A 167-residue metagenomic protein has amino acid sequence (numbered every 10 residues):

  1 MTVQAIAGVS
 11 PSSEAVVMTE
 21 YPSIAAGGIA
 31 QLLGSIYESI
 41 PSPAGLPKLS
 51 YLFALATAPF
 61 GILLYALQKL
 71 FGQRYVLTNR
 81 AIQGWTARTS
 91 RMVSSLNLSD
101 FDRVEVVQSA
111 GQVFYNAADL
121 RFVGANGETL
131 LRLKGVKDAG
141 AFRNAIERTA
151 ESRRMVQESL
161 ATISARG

Functional and structural regions predicted by a protein language model:
M1-G167: N-terminal basic, Ser/Thr-rich segments that initiate or prime the first beta/alpha elements at protein or domain
